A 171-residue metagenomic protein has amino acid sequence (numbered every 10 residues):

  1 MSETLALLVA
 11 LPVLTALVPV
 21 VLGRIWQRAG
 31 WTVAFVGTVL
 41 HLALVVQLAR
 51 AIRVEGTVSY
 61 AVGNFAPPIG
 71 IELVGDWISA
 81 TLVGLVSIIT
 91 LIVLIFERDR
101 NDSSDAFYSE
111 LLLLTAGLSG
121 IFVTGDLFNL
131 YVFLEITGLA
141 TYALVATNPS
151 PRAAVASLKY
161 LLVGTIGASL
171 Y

Functional and structural regions predicted by a protein language model:
S2-A6, A16-S109: Transmembrane helix-loop-helix hairpins at membrane boundaries of multipass inner-membrane proteins
L5-V9, V13-L17, T115, S119 (+1 more regions): N-terminal transmembrane alpha-helices
L8, E72-L73, F122, Y131: Residue-level signal for helical boundary/lining positions with a hydrophobic bias
A10, L14, L40, I136-A140: Membrane-embedded alpha-helical segments of multi-pass membrane proteins, especially the transmembrane helices
W26-A29, A106-L113, L118-Y171: Alpha-helical multi-pass transmembrane bundles of energy-transducing inner-membrane proteins
